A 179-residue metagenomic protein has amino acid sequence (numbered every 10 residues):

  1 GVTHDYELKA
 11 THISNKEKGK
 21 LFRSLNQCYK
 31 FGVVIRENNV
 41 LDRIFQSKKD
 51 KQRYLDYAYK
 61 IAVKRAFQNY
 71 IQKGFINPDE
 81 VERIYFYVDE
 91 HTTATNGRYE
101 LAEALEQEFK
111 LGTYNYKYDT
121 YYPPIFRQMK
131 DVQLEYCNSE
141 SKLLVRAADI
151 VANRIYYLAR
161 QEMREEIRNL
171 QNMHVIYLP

Functional and structural regions predicted by a protein language model:
G1-P179: Phosphate-ester processing/binding pockets and catalytic centers
